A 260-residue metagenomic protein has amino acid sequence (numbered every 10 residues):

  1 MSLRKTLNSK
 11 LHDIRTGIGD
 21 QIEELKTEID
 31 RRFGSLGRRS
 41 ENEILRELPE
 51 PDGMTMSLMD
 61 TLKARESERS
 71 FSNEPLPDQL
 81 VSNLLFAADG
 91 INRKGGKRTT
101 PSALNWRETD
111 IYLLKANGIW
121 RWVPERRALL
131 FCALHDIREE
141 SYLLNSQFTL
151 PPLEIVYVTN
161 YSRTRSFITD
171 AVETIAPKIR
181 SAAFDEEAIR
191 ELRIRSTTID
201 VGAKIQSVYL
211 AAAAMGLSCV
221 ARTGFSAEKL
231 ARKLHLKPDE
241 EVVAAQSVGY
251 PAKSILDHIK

Functional and structural regions predicted by a protein language model:
S2-L153, N160, L234, L256-K260: N-terminal amphipathic, basic helical "cap/leader" segment at the start of enzyme domains
R65, L84, I111, L153-T164 (+3 more regions): Small-aliphatic-rich amphipathic alpha-helix that forms the alpha element of a beta-alpha
A103, S218-R222, P238: Short, surface-exposed helix-loop/turn micro-motifs enriched in polar/charged residues
S146, T169-A171: Core catalytic architecture of nucleotide-activated donor-dependent transferases building glycoconjugates
L150-P152, L217, P238-E241: Short coil/turn connectors at secondary-structure junctions
R165-F167, L256: Short acidic, gly/pro-rich beta-turn/loop elements at beta-sheet edges and active-site/ligand-binding grooves
H235-H258: A glycine-rich helix N-cap at a beta->alpha junction
